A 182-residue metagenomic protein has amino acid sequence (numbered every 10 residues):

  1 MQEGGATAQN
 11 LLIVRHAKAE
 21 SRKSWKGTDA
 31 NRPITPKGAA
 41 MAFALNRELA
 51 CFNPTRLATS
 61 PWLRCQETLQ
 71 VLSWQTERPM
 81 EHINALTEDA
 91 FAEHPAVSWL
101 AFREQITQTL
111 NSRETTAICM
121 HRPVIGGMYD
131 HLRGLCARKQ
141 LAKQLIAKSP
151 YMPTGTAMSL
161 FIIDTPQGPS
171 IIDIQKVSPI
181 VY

Functional and structural regions predicted by a protein language model:
M1-H94, G126, L132-K139, A147-T156 (+1 more regions): Active-site-proximal alpha-helix that buttresses catalytic centers in soluble enzyme cores
M41-A44, A101-Q105: Well-ordered alpha-helical segments embedded in enzymatic catalytic cores
H94-A101: Short, surface-exposed amphipathic charged segments that create phosphate/polyanion-binding patches used for binding
R103-G168: Active-site-adjacent alpha-helix immediately C-terminal to a catalytic or transition-state-stabilizing loop
I172-Y182: Short, solvent-exposed aromatic-acidic interface loops
